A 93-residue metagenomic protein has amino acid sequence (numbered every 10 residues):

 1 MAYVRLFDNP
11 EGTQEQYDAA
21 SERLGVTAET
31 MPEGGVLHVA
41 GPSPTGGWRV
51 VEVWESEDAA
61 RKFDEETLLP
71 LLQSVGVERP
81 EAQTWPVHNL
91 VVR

Functional and structural regions predicted by a protein language model:
M1-E66, P70, G76-R93: Short S/T/G/P-rich N-terminal loop/turn motif that feeds into the first structured element of a domain
